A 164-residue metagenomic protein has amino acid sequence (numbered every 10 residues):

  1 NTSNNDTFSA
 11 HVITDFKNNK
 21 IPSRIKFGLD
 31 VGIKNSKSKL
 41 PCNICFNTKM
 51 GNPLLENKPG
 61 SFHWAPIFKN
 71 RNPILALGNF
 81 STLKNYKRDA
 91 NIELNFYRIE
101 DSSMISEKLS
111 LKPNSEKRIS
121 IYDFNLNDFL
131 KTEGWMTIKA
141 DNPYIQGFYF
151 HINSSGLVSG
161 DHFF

Functional and structural regions predicted by a protein language model:
N1-F164: Gly/Pro-rich, tryptophan- and cysteine-flecked surface segments typical of secreted/extracellular proteins
